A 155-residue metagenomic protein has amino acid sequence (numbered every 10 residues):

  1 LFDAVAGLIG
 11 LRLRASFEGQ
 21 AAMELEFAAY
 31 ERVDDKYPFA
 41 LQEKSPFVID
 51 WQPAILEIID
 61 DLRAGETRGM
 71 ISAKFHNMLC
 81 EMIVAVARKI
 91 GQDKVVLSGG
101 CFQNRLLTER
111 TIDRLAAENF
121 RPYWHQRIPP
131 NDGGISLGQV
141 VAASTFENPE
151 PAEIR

Functional and structural regions predicted by a protein language model:
L1-K94, L106-A116: A contiguous, well-structured pocket-lining segment that forms one wall/lid of small-molecule binding clefts in soluble
D3, Y123-R155: Glycine-rich phosphate-binding/hydrolytic loop that grips phosphoryl groups
R14, Q103-N104, G138, A142: Short, electropositive, low-hydrophobicity segments enriched in small/polar residues
S16, N119, N148-P149: Phosphate-handling active-site elements
H76, G100-C101, R127: Active-site metal-binding loops of divalent metal-dependent hydrolases
V95, R105, T111-I135: Conserved phosphate-binding/catalytic loops in two-lobed NTP-binding clefts
